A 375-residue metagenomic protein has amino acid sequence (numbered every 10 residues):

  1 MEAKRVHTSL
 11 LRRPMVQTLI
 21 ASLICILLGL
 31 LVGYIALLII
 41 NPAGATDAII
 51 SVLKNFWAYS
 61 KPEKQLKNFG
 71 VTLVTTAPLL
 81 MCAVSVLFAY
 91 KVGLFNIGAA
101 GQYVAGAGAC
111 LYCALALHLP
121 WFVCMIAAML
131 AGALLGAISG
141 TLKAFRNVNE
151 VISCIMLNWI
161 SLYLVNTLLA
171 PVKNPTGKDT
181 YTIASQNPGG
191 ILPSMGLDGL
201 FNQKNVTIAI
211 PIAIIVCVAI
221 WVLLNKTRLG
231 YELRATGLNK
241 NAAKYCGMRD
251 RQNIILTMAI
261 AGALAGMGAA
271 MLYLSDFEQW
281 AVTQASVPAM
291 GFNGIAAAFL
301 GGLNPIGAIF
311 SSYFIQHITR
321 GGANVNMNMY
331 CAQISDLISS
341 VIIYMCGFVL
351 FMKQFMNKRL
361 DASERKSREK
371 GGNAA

Functional and structural regions predicted by a protein language model:
M1-I26, Y34, L238, Y245-Q252 (+1 more regions): Cytosolic-side transmembrane-helix boundaries in multi-pass membrane proteins
E2-M81: Membrane-interfacial amphipathic/re-entrant helices at transmembrane-helix boundaries
T8-I20, Y90-G98, A116-W121, I126-N187 (+3 more regions): Short loop segments and helix-boundary regions at transmembrane helix junctions of multi-pass inner-membrane proteins
L37-N41, W57-A116, M129, A133-V148 (+3 more regions): Single transmembrane alpha-helix segments in multi-pass membrane proteins
N55, P62, E150, C154 (+3 more regions): Transmembrane helix-bundle core of multi-pass membrane transporters and related energy-transducing complexes
L134, F201-W280, P305-I306: Helix-loop-helix "hairpin" substructures at the membrane interface of multi-pass membrane proteins
E150-I152, K178, N205-I212, I254 (+2 more regions): Loop-to-transmembrane alpha-helix initiation sites
L264-A265, M271-S340: Transmembrane alpha-helical segments in multi-pass inner-membrane proteins
